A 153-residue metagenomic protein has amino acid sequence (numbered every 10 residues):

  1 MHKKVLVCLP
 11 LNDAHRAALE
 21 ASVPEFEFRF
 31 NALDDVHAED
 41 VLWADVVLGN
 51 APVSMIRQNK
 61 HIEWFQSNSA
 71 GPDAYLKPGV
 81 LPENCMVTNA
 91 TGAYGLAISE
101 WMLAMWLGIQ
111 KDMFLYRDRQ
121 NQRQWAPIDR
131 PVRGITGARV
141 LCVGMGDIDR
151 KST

Functional and structural regions predicted by a protein language model:
M1-T88: An N-terminal-biased, well-structured beta-alpha scaffold segment characteristic of Rossmann-like dinucleotide-binding
Q66, R139-L141: Residue in the alpha/beta-hydrolase core beta-strand immediately N-terminal to the catalytic nucleophile
E83-R139: Phosphate-binding beta-alpha-beta segment of Rossmann-like dinucleotide-binding domains, i.e., the NAD(P)
M145-G146: Glycine-rich Rossmann-fold phosphate-binding loop(s) that bind the pyrophosphate of adenine dinucleotide cofactors
D149-R150: N-terminal Rossmann-fold NAD(P) dinucleotide-binding loop
T153: Conserved small/polar residues in nucleotide/adenosyl-binding loops
